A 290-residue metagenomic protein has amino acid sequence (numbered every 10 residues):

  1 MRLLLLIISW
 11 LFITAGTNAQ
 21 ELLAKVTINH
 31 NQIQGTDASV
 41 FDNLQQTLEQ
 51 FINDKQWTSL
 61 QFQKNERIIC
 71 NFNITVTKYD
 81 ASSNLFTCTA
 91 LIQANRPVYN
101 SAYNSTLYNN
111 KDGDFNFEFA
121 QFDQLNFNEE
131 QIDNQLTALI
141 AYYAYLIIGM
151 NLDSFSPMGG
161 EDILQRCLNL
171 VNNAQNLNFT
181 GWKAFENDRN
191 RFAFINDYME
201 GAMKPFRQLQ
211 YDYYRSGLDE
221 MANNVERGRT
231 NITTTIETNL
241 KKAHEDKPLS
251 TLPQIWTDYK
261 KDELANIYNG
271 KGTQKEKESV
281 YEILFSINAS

Functional and structural regions predicted by a protein language model:
M1-L22: Bacterial Sec-dependent N-terminal signal peptides
Q20-T87, V98-N100: Start-of-domain marker
T27, Y214-S290: A cross-kingdom marker for long, charged
N31-A38, N126-N134, D246: Second-shell loop/turn segments in exported
E49-W57, G149-D153, A265, N269: Sec-exported extracytoplasmic/periplasmic mature domains
S82-F192: Acidic/His-rich structured neighborhood in mature extracellular/periplasmic domains
S156-E245, L249: Flexible, glycine-rich surface segments
